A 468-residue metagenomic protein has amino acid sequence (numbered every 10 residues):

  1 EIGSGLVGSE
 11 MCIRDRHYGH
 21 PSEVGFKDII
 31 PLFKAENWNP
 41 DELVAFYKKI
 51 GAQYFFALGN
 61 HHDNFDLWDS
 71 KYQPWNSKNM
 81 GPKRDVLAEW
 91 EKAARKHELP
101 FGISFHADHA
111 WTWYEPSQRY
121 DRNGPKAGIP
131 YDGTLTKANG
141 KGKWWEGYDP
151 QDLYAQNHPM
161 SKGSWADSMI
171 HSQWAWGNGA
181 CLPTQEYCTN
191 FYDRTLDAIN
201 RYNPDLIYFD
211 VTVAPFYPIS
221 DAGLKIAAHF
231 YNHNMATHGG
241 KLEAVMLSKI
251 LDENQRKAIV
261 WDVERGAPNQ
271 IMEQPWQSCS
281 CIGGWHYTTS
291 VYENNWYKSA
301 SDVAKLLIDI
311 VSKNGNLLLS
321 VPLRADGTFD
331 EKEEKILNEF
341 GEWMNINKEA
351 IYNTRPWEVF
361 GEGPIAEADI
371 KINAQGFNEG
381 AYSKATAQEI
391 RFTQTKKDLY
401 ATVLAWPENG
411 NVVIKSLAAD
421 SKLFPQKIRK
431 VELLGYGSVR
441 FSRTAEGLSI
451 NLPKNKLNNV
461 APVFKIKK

Functional and structural regions predicted by a protein language model:
S4, S9-E10, R14-K468: Mature catalytic domains of secreted/periplasmic carbohydrate-active enzymes
